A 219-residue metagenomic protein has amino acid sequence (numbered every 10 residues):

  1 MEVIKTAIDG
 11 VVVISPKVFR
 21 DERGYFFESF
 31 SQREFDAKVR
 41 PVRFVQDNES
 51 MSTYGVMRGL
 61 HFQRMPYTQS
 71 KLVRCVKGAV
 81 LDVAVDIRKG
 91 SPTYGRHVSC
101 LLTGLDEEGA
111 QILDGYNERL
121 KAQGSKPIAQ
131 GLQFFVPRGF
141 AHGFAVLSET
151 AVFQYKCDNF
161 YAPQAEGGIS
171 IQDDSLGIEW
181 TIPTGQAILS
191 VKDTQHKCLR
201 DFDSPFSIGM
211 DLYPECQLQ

Functional and structural regions predicted by a protein language model:
M1-Y116, L120, P127-I128, T150 (+1 more regions): Non-catalytic, conserved peripheral segments adjacent to functional cores
S70-R74, Q133-F134, G143-F144: His/acidic/aromatic-lined binding-pocket segments of jelly-roll/cupin-type domains and related regulatory beta-sandwich
D106, I128-F135, A141: Trp-centered recognition loops
G131, F140-C157: Ligand-binding loop in jelly-roll beta-barrel domains
